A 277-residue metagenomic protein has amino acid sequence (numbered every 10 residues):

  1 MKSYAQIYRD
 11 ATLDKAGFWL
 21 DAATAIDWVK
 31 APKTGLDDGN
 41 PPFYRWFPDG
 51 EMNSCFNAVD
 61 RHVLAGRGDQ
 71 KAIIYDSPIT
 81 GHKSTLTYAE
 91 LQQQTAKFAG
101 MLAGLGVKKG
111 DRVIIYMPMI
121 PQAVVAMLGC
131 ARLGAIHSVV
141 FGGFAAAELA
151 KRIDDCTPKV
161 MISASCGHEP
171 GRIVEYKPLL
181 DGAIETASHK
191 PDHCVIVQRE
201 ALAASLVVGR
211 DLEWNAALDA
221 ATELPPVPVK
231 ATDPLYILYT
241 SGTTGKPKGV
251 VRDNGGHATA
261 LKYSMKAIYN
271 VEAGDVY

Functional and structural regions predicted by a protein language model:
M1-L86, E90-Q93, K97, I184 (+2 more regions): N-lobe entry segment of adenylate-forming
C55, I73-L128, A145, L149 (+2 more regions): Conserved AMP-binding/adenylate-forming core of the ANL superfamily
D60-R61, A103, P121-F141, E148-A150 (+2 more regions): Hydrophobic alpha-helical segments in the ANL/AMP-binding
K71, C194-V197, L206-Y239, K246 (+2 more regions): Conserved pre-ATP/AMP-binding loop-to-beta segment of ANL
T95-A96, V250-V271: Conserved structural elements of the adenylate-forming
V113, G134, T243: Conserved G/P- and acidic residue-centered "switch" motifs that form tight phosphate/ATP-binding loops in soluble
P118-M119, E148, I162, D233 (+2 more regions): Hydrophobic, small-residue-rich alpha-helical packing segments that form membrane-like cores
L128, R132-A216: Structural core segment of the AMP-binding/adenylate-forming
